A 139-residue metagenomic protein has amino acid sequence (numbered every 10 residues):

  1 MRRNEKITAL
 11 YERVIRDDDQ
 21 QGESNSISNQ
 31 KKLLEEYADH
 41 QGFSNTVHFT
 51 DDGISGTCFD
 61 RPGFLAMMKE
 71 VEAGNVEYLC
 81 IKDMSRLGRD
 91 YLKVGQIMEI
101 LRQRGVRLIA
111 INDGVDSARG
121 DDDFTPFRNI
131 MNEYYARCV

Functional and structural regions predicted by a protein language model:
M1-V139: Short, structured surface patches at the beginning of a domain
